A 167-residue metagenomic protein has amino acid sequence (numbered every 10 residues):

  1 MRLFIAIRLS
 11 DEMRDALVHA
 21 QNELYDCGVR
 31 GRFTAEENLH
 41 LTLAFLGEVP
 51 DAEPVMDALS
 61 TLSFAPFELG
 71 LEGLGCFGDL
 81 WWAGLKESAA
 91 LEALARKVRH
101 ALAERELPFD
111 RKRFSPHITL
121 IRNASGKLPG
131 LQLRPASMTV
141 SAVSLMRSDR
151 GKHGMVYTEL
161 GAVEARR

Functional and structural regions predicted by a protein language model:
M1-R167: Histidine-dependent nucleotide/RNA phosphoesterase domain, centered on the 2H-phosphoesterase fold with its duplicated
